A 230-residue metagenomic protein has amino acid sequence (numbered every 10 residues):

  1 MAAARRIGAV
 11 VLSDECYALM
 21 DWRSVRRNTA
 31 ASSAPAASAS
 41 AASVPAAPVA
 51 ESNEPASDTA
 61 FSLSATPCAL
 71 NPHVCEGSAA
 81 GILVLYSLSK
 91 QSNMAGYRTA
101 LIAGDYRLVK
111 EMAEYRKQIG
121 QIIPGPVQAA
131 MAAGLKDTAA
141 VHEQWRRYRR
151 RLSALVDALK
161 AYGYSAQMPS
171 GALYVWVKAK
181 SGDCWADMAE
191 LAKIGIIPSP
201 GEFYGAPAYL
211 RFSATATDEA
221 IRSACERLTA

Functional and structural regions predicted by a protein language model:
M1, R5, K160, A192: Anion (oxyanion) recognition and catalysis
M1-A41, P45-M94: Active-site pre-lysine segment of PLP-dependent enzymes
S33, S57-D58, C75-R149: Conserved core segment of the aminotransferase class I/II
S78, K193-S199, F203-A230: PLP-dependent enzyme catalytic core of the Aspartate aminotransferase-like
Q128, A132, Y148-V156, A166-K178 (+1 more regions): Conserved glycine-rich beta-strand-loop-beta hairpin in the small C-terminal domain of fold type I
G182-D187, E219-S223: Short, conserved charged micro-motifs
